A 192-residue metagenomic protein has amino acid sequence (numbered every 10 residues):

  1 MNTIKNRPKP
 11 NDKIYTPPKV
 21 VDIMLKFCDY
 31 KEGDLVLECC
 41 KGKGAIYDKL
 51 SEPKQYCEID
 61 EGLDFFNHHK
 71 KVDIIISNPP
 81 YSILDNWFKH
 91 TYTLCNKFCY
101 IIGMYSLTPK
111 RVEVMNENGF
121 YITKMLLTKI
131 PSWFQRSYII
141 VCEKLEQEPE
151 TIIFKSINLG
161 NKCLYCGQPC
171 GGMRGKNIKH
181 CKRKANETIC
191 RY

Functional and structural regions predicted by a protein language model:
M1-Y192: Class I S-adenosyl-L-methionine-dependent methyltransferase catalytic core
